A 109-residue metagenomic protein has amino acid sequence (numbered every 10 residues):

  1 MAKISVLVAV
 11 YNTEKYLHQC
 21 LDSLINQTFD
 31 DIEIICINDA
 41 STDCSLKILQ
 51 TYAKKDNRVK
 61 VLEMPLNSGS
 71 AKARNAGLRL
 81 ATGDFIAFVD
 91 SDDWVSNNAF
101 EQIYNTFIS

Functional and structural regions predicted by a protein language model:
M1-S109: Nucleotide-sugar donor-binding/catalytic module of glycosyltransferases that assemble extracellular/cell-envelope
